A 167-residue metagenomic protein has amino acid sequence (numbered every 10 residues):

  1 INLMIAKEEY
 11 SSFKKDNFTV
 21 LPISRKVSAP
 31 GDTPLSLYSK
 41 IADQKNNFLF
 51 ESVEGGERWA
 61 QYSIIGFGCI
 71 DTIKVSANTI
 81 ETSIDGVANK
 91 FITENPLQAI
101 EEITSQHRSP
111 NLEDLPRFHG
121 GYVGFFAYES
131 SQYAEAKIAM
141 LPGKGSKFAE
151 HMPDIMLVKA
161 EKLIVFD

Functional and structural regions predicted by a protein language model:
N2-D167: Signature of the chorismate-utilizing enzyme
